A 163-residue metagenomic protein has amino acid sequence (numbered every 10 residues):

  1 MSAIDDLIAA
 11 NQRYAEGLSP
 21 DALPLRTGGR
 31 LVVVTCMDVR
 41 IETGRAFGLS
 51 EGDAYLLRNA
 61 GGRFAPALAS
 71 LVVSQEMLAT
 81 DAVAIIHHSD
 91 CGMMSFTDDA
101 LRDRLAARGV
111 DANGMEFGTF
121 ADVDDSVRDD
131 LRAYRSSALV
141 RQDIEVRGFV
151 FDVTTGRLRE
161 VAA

Functional and structural regions predicted by a protein language model:
M1-G28, G61-A69, L78, M93-A163: Divalent-metal-activated hydrolytic enzyme cores
N11, V33, L57, I85 (+1 more regions): Divalent metal-coordination and catalytic microenvironments
R13-G17, A22-L49: N-terminal short beta-loop-beta anion/metal-coordinating cradle
V34-C36, I86, F149: Short hydrophobic segments within beta-strands
T35-R40, G62, S89-C91, D99: Short glycine-enriched loops at secondary-structure junctions
G48, Q75-T80: Alpha-helix C-terminal capping segments
G48-L56: Short helix-loop-beta junction
A79-H88: Ordered, amphipathic secondary-structure segments that act as subunit-interaction surfaces in large macromolecular
